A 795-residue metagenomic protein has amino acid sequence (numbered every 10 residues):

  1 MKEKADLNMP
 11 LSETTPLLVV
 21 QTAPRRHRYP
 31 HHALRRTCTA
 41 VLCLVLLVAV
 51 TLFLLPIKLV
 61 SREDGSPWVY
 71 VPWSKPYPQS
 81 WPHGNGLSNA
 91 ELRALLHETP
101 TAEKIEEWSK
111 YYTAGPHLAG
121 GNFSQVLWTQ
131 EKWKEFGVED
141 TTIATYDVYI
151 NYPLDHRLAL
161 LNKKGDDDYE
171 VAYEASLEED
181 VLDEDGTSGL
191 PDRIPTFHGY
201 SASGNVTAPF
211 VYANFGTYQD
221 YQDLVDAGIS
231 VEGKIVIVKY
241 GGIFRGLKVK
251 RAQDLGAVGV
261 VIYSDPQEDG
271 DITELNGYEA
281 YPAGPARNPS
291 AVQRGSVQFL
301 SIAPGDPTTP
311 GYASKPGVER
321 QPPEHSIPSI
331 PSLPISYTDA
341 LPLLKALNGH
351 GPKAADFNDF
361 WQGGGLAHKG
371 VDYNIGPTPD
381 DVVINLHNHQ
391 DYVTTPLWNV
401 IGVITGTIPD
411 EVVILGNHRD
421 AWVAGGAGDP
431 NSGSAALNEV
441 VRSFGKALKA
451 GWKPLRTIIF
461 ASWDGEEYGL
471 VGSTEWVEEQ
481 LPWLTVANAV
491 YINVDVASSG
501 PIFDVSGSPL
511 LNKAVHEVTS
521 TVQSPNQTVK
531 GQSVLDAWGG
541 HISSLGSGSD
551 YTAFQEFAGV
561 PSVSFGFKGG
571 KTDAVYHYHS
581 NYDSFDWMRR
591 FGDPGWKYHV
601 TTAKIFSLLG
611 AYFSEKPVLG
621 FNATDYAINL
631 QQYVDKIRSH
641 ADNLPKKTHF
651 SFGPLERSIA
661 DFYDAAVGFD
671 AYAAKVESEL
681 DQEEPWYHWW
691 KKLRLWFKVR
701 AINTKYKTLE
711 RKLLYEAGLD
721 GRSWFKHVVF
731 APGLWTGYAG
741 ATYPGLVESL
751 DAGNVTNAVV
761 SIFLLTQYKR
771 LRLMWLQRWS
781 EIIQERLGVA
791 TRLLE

Functional and structural regions predicted by a protein language model:
M1-H32: Short, low-complexity, Lys/Arg-enriched N-terminal segments of secretory-pathway carbohydrate enzymes
Y29, L34-R36, A119, L182-I327 (+4 more regions): Extracellular/luminal Protease-associated
W68-E98, E107-E232, P266, P285-I302: Noncatalytic luminal/extracellular "stalk/propeptide" segments of secretory-pathway proteins
G189-D223, I302-G426, R442, K446-A450: Soluble metallo-hydrolase cores and metallopeptidase-like ectodomains found primarily in the secretory/periplasmic
N288-G351, D410, W463-S584, H599 (+3 more regions): Metal-dependent peptidase/peptidase-like ectodomains
V400, L415-L470, E475, F606-L609: Alpha-helical metal-binding/catalytic segments enriched in His/Glu/Asp
I459, K571-Q631, N754-E795: His/Asp/Glu-rich mid-to-C-terminal helical/loop segments that flank catalytic regions of hydrolases
L695, V699-E795: C-terminal amphipathic alpha-helical interaction region
